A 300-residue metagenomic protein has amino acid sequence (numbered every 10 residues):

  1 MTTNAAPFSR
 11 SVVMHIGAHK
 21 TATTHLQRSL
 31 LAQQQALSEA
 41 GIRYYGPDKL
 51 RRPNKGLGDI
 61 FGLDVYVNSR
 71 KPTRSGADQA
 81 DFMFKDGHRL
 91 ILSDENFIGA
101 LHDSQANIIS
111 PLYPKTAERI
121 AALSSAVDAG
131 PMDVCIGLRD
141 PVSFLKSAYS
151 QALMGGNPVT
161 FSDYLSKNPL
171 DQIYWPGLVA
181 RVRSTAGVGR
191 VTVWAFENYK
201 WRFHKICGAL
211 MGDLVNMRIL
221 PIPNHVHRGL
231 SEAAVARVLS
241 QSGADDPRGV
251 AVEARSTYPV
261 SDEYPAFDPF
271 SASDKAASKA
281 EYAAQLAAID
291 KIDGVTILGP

Functional and structural regions predicted by a protein language model:
M1-P300: Anion-recognition interface
